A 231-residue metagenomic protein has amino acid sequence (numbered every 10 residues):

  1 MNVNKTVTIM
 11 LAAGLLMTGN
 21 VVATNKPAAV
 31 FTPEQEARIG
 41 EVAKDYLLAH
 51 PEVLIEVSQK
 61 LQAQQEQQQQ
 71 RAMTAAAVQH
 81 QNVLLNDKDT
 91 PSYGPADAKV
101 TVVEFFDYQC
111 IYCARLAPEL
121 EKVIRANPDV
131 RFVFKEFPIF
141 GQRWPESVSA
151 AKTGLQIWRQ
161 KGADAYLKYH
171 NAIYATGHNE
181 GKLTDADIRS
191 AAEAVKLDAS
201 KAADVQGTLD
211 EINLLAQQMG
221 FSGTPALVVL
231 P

Functional and structural regions predicted by a protein language model:
M1-V22: Gram-negative bacterial Sec-dependent N-terminal signal peptides
V3, T18, Q67-Q69, D187-A191: Intrinsic low-complexity, intrinsically disordered segments enriched in polar/basic residues
L16-R143, D204-G223: Extracytoplasmic thiol/disulfide redox context detector
Q64, I139-P231: Cysteine-centric redox/oxidoreductase cores and disulfide-bonded domains
